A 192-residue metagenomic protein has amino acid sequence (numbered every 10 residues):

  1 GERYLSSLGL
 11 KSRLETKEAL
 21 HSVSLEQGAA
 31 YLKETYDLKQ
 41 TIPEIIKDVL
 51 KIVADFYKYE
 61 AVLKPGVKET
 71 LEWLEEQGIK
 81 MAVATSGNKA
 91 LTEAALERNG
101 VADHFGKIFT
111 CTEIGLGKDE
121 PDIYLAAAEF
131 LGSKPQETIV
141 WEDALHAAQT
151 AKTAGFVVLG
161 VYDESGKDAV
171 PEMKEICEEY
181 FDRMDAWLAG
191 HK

Functional and structural regions predicted by a protein language model:
G1-Q77: N-terminal helical cap/lid subdomain that shapes the substrate entry/recognition surface in HAD-like hydrolases
K11, K80, V157: Residue-level detector of anion-binding/catalytic polar loops
E15-T16, Y57-K58, I79, V83 (+2 more regions): Short, contiguous strand/loop micro-motifs
A19, A84-S86, W141: Structural motif
Y57-V62, S86, V158-G160: Short, flexible loop segments at the rims of nucleotide/cofactor-binding pockets, characterized by
E72-E75, N88-K89, E93-K192: Asp-based, Mg2+/Mn2+-dependent phosphohydrolase catalytic module
